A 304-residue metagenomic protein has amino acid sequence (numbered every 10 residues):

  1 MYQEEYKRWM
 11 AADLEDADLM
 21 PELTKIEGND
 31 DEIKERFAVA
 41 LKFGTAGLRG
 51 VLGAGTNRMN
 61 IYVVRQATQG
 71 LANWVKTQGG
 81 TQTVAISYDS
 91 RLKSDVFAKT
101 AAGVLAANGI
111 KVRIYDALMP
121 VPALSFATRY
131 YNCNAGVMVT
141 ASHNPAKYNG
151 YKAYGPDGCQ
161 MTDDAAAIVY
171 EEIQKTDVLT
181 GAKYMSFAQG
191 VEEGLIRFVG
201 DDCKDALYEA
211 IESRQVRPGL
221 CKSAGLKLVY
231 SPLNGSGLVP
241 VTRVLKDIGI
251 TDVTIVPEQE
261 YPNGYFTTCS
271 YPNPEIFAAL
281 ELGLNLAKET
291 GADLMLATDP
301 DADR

Functional and structural regions predicted by a protein language model:
M1-E4: Alpha-helical propensity feature that highlights long, continuous alpha-helices across diverse contexts
Y6-A101, N108, G190-V191, I196-A224 (+1 more regions): An N-terminal, well-structured beta->alpha segment
E32-F37, L41, N149-L282, L286-A287: Gly/Ser/Thr-enriched, mixed-charge loops and adjacent short helices that form phosphate/oxyanion-binding elements
L48-G50, G55-N57, R91, M119-P120 (+5 more regions): Short, glycine-/Ser/Thr-/acidic-enriched flexible segments
W74-T77, Y130, D247: Active-site catalytic microenvironments for nucleophilic, acid-base chemistry
A85-Y148, T251-R304: N-terminal small/polar loop signature for handling phosphorylated ligands or for N-terminal nucleophile
